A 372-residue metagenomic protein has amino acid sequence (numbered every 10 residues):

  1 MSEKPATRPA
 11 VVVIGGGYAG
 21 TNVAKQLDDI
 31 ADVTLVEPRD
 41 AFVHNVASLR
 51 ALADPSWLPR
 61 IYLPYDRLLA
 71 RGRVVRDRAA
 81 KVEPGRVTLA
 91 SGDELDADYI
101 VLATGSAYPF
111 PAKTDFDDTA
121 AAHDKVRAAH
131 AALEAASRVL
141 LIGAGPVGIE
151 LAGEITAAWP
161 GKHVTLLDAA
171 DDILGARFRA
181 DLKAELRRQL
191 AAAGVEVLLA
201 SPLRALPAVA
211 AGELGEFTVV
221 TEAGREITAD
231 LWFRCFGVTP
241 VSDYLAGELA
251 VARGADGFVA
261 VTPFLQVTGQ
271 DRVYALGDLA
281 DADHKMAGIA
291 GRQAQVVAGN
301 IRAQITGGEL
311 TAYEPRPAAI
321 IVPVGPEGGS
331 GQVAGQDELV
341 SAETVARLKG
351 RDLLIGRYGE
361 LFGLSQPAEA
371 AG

Functional and structural regions predicted by a protein language model:
S2-A10, A70-L140, F233: FAD-binding core/adjacent interface of flavoenzyme oxidoreductases
S2-R73, E150-A180, G372: Beta1-alpha1 glycine-rich phosphate/pyrophosphate-binding loop at the start of Rossmann-like nucleotide-binding domains
A19, G105-Y108, V238-P240, E327: Short glycine-rich anion-binding loops that position phosphate/pyrophosphate groups of nucleotides and phosphorylated
G72-E83, V87-T88, L95, G161-P263 (+1 more regions): A Rossmann-like FAD-binding core segment of flavoenzymes
T119-S137, E226-Q293: FAD-site-proximal beta/loop scaffold in flavoenzymes
G148-H163, L167, F258-V259, Q266-Y274 (+3 more regions): Active-site substrate-recognition segment that forms the wall of the catalytic cavity or substrate channel
L276-G325: A conserved FAD-binding loop/helix module that cradles the flavin
P326-G372: C-terminal auxiliary extensions adjacent to catalytic cores
